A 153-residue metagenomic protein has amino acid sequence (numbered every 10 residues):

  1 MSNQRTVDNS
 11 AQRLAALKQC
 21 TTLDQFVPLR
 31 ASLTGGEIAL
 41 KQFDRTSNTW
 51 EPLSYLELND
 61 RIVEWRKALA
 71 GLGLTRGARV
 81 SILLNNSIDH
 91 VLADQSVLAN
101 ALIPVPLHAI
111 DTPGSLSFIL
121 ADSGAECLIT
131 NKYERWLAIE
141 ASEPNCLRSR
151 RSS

Functional and structural regions predicted by a protein language model:
M1-Q25, F43: Flexible, non-catalytic linker and terminal segments flanking ANL/adenylate-forming cores
A16, E51, Y55, P106: Flexible, glycine- and charge-enriched loops at secondary-structure boundaries
K18-K41, D60: A short N-terminal helical cap/helix-turn-helix that marks the beginning of AMP-binding/adenylate-forming
V27, A93, A138-I139: Aromatic/hydrophobic pocket-lining residues that form π-stacking "cages" and hydrophobic walls in ligand
L40-Q95, T112-S117: Conserved AMP-binding/adenylate-forming core of the ANL superfamily
A99-S153: Structural core segment of the AMP-binding/adenylate-forming
